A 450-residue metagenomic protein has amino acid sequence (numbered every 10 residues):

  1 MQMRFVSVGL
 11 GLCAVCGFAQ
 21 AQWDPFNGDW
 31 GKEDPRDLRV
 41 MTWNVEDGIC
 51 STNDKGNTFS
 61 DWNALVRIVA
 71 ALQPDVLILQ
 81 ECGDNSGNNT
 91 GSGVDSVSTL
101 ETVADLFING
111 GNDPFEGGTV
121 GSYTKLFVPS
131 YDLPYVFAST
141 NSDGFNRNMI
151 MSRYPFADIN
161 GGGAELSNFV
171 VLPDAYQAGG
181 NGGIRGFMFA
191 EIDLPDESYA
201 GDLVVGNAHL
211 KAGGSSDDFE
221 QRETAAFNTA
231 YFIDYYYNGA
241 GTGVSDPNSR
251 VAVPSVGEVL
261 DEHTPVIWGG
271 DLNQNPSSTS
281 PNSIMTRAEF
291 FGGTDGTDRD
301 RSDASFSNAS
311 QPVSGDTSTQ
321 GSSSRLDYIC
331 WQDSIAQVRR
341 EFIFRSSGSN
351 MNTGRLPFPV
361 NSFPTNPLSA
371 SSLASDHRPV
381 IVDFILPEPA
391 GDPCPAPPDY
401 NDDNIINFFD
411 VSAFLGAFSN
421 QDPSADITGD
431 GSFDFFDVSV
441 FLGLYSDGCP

Functional and structural regions predicted by a protein language model:
S7-G17: Bacterial N-terminal signal peptides
A19-R147, A200-L203, D218-A230, D261-H263 (+2 more regions): N-terminal, active-site-proximal structural segment of metallo-dependent hydrolase catalytic domains
Q22-W23, G161, A240-I267, L272-G391: Metal-dependent phosphoester-hydrolase catalytic domains
N44-E46, G83, H209-K211, L272-N275: Catalytic metal-binding/acid-base residues of hydrolase active sites
D84-S86, F145, G213-G214, Q274-T279 (+1 more regions): Active-site environment of divalent metal-dependent phosphoester hydrolases
D113-P114, G118-P129, T317, D399-N407 (+1 more regions): Acidic, glycine-anchored loop motifs typical of Ca2+
V120-S198, N207: A well-ordered secondary-structure block
P389-P450: Cellulosome-associated attachment modules in secreted, modular CAZymes
